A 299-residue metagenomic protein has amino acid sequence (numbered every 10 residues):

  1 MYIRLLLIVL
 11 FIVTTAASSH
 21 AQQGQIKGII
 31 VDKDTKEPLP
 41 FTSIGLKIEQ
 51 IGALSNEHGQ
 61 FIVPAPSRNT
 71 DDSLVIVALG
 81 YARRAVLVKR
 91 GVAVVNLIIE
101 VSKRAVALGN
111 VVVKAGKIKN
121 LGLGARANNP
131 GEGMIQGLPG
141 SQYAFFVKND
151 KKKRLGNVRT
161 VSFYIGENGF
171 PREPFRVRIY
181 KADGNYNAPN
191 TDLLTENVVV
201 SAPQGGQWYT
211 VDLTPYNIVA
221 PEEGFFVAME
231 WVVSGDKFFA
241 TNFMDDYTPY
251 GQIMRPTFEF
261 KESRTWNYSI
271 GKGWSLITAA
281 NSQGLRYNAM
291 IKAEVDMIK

Functional and structural regions predicted by a protein language model:
M1-I29, K299: Bacterial Sec-dependent N-terminal signal peptides
I26, K33-I48: Short, ordered, surface-exposed loop/turn motifs in non-cytosolic proteins
I26-D32, G59-F61, I99: A short, amphipathic beta-strand motif
K36, I62-D71, I218-P221: Short Pro-Gly-centered beta-turn/loop motif in secreted/extracellular proteins
Q50-Q60: Short, acidic Ser/Thr/Gly-rich low-complexity loop/linker segments typical of extracellular and cell-surface proteins
S73-L87: A short, solvent-exposed loop/turn motif at the edges and junctions of modular extracellular/periplasmic domains
R90-A115: Extracellular beta-sheet/turn segments enriched in Thr/Pro/Gly and aliphatic residues
V106-D183, E222-G224, E230-K299: Beta-sheet-rich sandwich/jelly-roll-like modules and their strand-loop junctions
